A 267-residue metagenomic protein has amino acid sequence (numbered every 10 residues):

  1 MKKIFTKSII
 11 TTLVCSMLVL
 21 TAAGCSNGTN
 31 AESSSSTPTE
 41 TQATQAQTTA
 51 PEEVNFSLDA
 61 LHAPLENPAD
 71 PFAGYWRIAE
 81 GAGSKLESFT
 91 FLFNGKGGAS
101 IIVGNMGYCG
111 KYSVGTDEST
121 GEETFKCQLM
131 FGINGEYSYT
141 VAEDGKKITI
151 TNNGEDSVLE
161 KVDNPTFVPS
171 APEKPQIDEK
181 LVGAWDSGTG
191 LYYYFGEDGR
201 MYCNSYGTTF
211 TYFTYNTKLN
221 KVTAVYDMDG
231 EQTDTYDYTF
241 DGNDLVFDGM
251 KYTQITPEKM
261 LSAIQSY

Functional and structural regions predicted by a protein language model:
M1-A23: Sec-dependent bacterial lipoprotein signal peptides
A23-S35: Bacterial lipoprotein signal-peptidase II cleavage site
S33-P68: Post-signal peptide N-terminal segment of mature Sec-exported envelope proteins
F56-R77, N164-D186, Y267: N-terminal helix-cap/turn-to-beta initiation motif at the start of protein domains
A82-I133, S187-E231: N-terminal glycine/threonine-rich, aromatic-flanked beta-hairpin/loop signature
K146-V158, D241-T253: Short, exposed beta-strand-loop hairpins at the edges of beta-sheets in extracellular/periplasmic proteins
E258-Y267: Short, low-complexity, Pro/Ser/Thr/Gly-rich segments in the mature regions of secreted, periplasmic
